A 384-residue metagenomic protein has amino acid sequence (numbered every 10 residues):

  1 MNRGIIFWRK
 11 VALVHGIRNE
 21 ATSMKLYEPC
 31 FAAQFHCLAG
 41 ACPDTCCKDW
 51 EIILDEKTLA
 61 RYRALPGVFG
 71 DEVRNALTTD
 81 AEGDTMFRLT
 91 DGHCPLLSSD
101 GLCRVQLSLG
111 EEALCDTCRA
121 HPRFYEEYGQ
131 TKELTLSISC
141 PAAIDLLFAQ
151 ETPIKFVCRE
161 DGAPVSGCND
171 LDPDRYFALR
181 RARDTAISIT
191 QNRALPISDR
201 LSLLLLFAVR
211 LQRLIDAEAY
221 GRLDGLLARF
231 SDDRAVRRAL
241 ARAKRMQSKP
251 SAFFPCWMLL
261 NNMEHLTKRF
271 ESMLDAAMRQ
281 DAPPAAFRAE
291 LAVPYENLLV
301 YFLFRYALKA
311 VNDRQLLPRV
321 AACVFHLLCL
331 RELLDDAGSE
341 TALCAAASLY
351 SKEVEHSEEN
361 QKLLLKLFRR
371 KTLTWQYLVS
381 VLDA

Functional and structural regions predicted by a protein language model:
V11-V14, E20-A21: Acidic, Ala/Val/Gly-enriched low-complexity intrinsically disordered segments
S23-C42, L77-C115, K132: Immediate flanking context of iron-sulfur cluster ligation sites
F31-E82: Polybasic, low-complexity association/targeting segments
G101, L109-L203: Internal, well-ordered alpha/beta segment that forms a basic, Gly-enriched binding/recognition surface
L195-A384: Hydrophobic, aromatic-lined core segments that form the binding pocket/scaffold for planar heteroaromatic ligands
